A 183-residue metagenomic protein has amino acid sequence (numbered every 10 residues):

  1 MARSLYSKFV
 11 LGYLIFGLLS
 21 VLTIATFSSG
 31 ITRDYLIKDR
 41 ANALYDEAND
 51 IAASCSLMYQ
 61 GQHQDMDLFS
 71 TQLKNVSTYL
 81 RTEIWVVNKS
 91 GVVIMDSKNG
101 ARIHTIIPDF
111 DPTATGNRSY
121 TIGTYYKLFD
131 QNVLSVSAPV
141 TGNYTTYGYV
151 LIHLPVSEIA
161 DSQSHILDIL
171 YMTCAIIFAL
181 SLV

Functional and structural regions predicted by a protein language model:
A2-V93, K98-A101, D161, D168: Juxtamembrane segments flanking the first transmembrane helix of membrane-anchored signal-transduction proteins
Y59, T141-N143, L151-Y171: Helix-start (N-cap) segments at beta->loop->alpha junctions that couple sensory/regulatory domains to adjoining helices
S70, V92-Q131: Extracytoplasmic/periplasmic sensor domains and loops in membrane signaling proteins
S70-L73, S137, V156: Extracytoplasmic/secreted envelope proteins and their assembly/folding machinery, especially bacterial periplasmic
I84, L134-S137, H153: Amphipathic alpha-helical bundle/coiled-coil segments
T121, F129-T141, G148: A short beta-strand signature within small-molecule sensing/ligand-binding domains used in signal transduction
L167-V183: Selective recognition of signaling/oligomerization transmembrane alpha-helices
